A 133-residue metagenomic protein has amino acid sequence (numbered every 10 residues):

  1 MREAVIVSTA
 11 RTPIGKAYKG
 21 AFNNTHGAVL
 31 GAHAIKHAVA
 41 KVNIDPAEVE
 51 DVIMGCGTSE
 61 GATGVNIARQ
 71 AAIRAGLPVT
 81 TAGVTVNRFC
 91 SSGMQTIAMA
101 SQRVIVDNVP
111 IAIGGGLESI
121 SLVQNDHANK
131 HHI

Functional and structural regions predicted by a protein language model:
M1-A4, K16-E48, S59-I67, A72-I133: Acyl-thioester C-C bond-transforming condensing/cleaving domain
T9-I14: Short polar catalytic/cofactor-binding loops
V52-C56: Short glycine-rich or small-residue beta-strand-to-loop segments that form or flank ligand, phosphate, metal/Fe-S
